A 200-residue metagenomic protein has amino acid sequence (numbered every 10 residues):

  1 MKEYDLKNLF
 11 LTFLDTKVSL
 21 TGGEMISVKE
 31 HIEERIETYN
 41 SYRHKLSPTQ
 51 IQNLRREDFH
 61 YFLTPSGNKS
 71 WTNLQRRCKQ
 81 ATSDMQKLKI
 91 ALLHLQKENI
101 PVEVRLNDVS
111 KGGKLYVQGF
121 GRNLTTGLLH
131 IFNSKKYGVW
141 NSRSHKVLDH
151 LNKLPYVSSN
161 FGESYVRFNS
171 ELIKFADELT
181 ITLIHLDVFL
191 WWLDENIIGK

Functional and structural regions predicted by a protein language model:
M1-Q118, S134-K200: An N-terminal alpha-helical hairpin/helix-loop-helix interaction module that forms a charged, gly/pro-flexible surface
T125-L128: Conserved beta-strand->loop/alpha-helix structural units within folded catalytic cores of enzymes with alpha/beta
I131: A short His-aromatic
